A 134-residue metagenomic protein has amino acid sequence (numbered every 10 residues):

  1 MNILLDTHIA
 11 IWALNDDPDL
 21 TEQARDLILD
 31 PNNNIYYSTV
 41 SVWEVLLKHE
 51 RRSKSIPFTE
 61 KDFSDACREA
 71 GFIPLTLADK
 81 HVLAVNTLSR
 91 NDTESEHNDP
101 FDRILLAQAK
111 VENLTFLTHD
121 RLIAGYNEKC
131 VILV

Functional and structural regions predicted by a protein language model:
M1-Y37, R52-D65, R121, Y126: Short, well-structured N-terminal submotif of metal-dependent ribonuclease cores
D16-D17, K48, L88, K129-C130: Residue-level signal for well-ordered alpha-helical positions
Y36, L75, I132: General small-molecule cofactor/ligand-binding pocket signal
V45: Phosphate/NTP-binding elements of NTP-utilizing enzymes
P57, E69-H119: Active-site neighborhoods of divalent-metal-dependent phosphate/nucleic-acid chemistry enzymes
V111, T115-L117, R121-V134: Charged phosphate-binding loop/patch that engages nucleotide di/tri-phosphates or the phosphate backbone of nucleic
